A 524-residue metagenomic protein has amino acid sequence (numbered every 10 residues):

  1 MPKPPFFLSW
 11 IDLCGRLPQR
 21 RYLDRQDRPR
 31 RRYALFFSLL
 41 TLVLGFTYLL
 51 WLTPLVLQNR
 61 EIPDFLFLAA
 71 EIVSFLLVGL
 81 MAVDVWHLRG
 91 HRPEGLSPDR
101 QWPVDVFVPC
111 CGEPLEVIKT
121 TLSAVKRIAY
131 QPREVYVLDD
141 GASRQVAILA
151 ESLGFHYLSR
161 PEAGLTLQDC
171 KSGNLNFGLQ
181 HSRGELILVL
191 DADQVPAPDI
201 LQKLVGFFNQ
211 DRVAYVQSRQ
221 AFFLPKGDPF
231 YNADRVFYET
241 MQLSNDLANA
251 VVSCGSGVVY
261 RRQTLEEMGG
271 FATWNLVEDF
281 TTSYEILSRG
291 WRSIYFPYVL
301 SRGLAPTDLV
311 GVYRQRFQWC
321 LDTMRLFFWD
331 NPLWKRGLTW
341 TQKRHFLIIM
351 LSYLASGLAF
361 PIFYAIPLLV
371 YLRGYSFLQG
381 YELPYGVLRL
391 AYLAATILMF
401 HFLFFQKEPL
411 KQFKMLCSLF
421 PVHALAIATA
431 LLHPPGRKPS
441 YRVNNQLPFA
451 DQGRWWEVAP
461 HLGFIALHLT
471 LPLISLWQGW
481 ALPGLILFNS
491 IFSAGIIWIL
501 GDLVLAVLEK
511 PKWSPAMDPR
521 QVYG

Functional and structural regions predicted by a protein language model:
M1-R100, A150, S356, F360-F363 (+1 more regions): N-terminal membrane-anchoring/stem segments of glycan-assembly enzymes
W102-D105, E134, T281: Cell-envelope/extracellular polymer assembly enzymes that use nucleotide-activated donors
T121-P132: Short, acidic, metal-binding catalytic loop of nucleotide-sugar glycosyltransferases
D139-A147, E162-A163: A conserved acidic beta->alpha catalytic loop
S159-L186, P198-L276, L287-S288, L309-L351: Long helical/loop segments within the catalytic core of UDP-sugar-dependent glycosyltransferases, especially the large
L276-T282: Acidic donor-binding loop at a coil-to-helix junction in glycosyltransferase catalytic cores that engages
S283-S301: Catalytic donor-sugar/metal-binding loop of nucleotide-sugar-dependent glycosyltransferases
